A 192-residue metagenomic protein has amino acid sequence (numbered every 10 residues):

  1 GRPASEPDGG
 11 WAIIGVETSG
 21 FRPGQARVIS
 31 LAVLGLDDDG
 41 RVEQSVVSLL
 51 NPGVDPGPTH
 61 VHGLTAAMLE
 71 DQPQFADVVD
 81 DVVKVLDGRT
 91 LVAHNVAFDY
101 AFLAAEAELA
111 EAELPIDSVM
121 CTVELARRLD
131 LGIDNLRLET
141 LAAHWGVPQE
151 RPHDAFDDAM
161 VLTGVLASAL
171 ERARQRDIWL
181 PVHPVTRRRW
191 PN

Functional and structural regions predicted by a protein language model:
G1-A4, T163-N192: Acidic two-metal-ion nuclease catalytic site recognized across multiple nuclease folds, prominently DnaQ/RNase D-T
G1-I116, L131-H153: Conserved non-catalytic scaffold segment of RNase H-like nuclease domains
V46, S118-M120, P152-M160, I178-V182: Short, surface-exposed recognition loops or helix-turn segments adjacent to catalytic cores
L103, L125, L162-L166: Buried hydrophobic packing segments
E113-A126: Conserved beta-strand -> loop -> alpha-helix junction used to position metal-binding or nucleic-acid-contacting
L129, W145, S168-R172: Change "in soluble alpha/beta enzymes" to "in soluble alpha/beta proteins
Q149-E171: A charged, well-structured terminal subsegment
